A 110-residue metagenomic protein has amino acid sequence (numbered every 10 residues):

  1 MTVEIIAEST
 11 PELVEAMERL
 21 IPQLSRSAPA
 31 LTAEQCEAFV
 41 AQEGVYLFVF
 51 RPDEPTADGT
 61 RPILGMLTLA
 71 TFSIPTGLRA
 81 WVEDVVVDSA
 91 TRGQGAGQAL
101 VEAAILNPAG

Functional and structural regions predicted by a protein language model:
M1-L31: Short amphipathic alpha-helix that is part of the acyltransferase structural core
S25, T56-T60, I74-A80: Conserved acyl-donor/pantetheine-binding loop and adjacent beta-alpha core of acyl/acetyltransferases and related
T32-C36: Short, basic/aromatic recognition patches
A38-V49, W81: A short helix-loop-beta-strand connector motif used in the catalytic cores of GNAT acetyltransferases and, in some
V49, R61-T71, W81, V86: Conserved beta-strand in the GNAT
V49-T56: Core beta-strand residues in small-molecule sensory/regulatory alpha/beta domains
T91, G95-A103: Conserved acetyl-CoA pyrophosphate-binding loop and the N-cap/start of the following alpha-helix in GNAT-like
